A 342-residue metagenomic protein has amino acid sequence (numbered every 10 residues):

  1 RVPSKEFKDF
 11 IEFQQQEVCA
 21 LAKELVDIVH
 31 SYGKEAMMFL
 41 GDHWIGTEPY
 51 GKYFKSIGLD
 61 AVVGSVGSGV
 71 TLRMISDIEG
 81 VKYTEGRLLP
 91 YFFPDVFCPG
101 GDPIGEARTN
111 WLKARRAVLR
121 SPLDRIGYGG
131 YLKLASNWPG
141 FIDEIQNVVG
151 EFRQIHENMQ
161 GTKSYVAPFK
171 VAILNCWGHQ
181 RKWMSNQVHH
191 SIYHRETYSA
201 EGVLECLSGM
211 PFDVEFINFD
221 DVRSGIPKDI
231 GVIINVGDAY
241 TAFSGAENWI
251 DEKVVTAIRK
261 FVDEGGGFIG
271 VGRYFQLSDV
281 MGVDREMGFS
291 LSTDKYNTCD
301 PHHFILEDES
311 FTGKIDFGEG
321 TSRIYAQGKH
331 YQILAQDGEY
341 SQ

Functional and structural regions predicted by a protein language model:
R1, H189-I192, D284-F289: Aromatic- and acidic-residue-enriched segments that line the glycan-binding/catalytic groove of carbohydrate-active
R1-Q14: Active-site-proximal, well-structured secondary-structure segments within enzyme catalytic domains
I11, E17-K23, S31-E196, L334-Q336: Hydrophobic targeting/anchoring helices
E24, I28, A257: Short, conserved SAM-binding segment of the class I
A114-A117, G282, E339-Q342: Short, surface-exposed beta-strand/loop micro-motifs that present aromatic residues
I192-M281: Helical hinge/lid and interdomain linker segments adjacent to catalytic or ligand-binding clefts that mediate domain
G245-I324: A glycine-rich, often tryptophan-bearing local segment used as a flexible ligand/cofactor-contacting loop or short
G328-Q342: Short, Gly/Ser/Thr-enriched beta-strand-loop segments that form substrate-interacting elements of hydrolase/peptidase
